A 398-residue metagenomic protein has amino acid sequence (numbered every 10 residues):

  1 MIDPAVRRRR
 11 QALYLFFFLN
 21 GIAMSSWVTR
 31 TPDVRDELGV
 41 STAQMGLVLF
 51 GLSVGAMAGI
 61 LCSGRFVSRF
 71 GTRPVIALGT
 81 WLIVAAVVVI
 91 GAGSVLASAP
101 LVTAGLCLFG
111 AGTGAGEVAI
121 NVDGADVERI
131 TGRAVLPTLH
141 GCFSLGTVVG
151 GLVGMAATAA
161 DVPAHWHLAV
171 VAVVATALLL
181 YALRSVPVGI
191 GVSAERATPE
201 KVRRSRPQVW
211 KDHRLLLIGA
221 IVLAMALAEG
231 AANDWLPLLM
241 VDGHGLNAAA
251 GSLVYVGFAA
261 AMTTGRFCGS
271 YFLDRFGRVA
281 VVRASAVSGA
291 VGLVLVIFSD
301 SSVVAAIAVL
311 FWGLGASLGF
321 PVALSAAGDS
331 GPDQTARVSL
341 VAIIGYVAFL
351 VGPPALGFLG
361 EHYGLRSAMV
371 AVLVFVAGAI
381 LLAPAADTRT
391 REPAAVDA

Functional and structural regions predicted by a protein language model:
F18, A86, A97-G116, A306-S317: Hydrophobic core of transmembrane alpha-helices in multi-pass small-molecule transporters, especially MFS/SLC-type
T29-Q44, D234-A250: Short amphipathic helix-loop junctions that connect adjacent transmembrane helices in Major Facilitator Superfamily/SLC
G59-T72, T158, G265-R278, G360-E361: Helix-to-loop junctions at the C-terminal end of transmembrane segments in multipass secondary transporters
R73-I76, T80, V102, V282: Primarily marks hydrophobic transmembrane alpha-helices of the MFS/SLC 12-helix fold
W81-L96, S288-D300: C-terminal ends and interior cores of transmembrane alpha-helices in multi-pass membrane transporters/permeases
G114-I130, S317-G331: Intracellular juxtamembrane helix-capping segments at the cytosolic ends of symmetry-related transmembrane helices
H165-R184, S367-A385: Symmetry-related core transmembrane helices of the 12-TM Major Facilitator Superfamily/SLC fold
F276-A323: C-terminal transmembrane helical hairpin of 12-TM major facilitator-type secondary transporters
